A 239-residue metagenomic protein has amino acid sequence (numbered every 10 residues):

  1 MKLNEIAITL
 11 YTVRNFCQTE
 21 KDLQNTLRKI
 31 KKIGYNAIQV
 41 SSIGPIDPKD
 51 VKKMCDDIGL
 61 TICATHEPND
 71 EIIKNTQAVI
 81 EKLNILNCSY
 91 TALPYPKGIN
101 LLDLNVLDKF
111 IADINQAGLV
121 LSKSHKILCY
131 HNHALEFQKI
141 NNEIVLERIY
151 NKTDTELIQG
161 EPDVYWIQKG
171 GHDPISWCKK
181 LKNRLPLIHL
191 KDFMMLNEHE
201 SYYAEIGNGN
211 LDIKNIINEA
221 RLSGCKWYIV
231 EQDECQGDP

Functional and structural regions predicted by a protein language model:
M1-I33, D56, N84-N87, K123 (+2 more regions): Histidine-acidic metal/acid-base catalytic patches
I8-K21, T65-I73, L101-V106: Active-site mouth loops of central-metabolism enzymes
T12-R14, G44, P68-E71, Y95-I99 (+4 more regions): Active-site-proximal loop/turn and secondary-structure-junction residues that shape catalytic pockets, frequently
R28, K32, N69-G160: Active-site acidic/histidine proton-transfer and metal-coordination neighborhood in alpha/beta enzyme cores
A37-S41, C63-H66, H131, E161-D163 (+1 more regions): Short catalytic-loop micro-motif centered on adjacent basic/acidic residues
G44-M54, N100-L102, V106: Active-site-adjacent beta->alpha loops and helix N-cap segments on the catalytic face of soluble alpha/beta enzymes
D47-D50, N75-A78, V145, D173-W177: Short acidic active-site motifs
D47-H66, A78: Aromatic-lined substrate-binding rim segments of carbohydrate-active enzymes
